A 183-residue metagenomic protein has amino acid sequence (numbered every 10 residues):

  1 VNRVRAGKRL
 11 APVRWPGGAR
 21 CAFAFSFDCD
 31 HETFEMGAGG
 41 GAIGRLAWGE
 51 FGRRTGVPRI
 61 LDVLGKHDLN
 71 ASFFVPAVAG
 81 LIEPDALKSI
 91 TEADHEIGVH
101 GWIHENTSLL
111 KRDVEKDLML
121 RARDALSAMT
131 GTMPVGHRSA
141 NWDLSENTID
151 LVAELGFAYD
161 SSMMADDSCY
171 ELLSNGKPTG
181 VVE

Functional and structural regions predicted by a protein language model:
V1-G136, N141-E183: Catalytic alpha-helical scaffold of carbohydrate-active enzymes acting on polysaccharides/glycoconjugates
